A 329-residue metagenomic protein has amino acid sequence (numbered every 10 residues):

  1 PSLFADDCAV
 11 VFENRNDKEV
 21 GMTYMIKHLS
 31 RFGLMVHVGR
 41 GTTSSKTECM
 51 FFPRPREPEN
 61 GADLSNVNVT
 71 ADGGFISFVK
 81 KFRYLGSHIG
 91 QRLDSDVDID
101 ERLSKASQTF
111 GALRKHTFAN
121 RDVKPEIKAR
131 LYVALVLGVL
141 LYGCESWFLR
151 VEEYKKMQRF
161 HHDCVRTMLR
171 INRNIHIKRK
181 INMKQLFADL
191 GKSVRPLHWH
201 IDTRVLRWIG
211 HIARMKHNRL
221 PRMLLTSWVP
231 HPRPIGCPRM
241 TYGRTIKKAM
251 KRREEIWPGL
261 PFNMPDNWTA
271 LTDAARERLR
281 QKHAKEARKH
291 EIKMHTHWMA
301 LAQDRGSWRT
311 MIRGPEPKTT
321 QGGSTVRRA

Functional and structural regions predicted by a protein language model:
P1-A329: Short linear motifs embedded in intrinsically disordered, charge-biased segments
